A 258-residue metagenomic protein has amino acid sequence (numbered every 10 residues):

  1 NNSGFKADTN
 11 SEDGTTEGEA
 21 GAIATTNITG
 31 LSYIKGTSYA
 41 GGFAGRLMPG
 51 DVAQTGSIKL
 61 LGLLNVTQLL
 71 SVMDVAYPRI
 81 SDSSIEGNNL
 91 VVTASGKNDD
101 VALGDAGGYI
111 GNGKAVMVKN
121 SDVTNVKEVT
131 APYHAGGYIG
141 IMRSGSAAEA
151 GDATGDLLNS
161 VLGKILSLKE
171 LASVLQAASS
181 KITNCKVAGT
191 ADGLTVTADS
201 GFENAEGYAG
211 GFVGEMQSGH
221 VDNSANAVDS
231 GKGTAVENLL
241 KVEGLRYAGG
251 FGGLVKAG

Functional and structural regions predicted by a protein language model:
N1-G258: Surface-exposed loop/turn motifs in large extracellular/passenger domains
